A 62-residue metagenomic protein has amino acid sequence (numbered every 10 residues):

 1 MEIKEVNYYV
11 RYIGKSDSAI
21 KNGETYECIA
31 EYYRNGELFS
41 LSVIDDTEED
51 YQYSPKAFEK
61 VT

Functional and structural regions predicted by a protein language model:
I3-P55: Basic/aromatic-rich interaction segments and small domains that mediate binding to polyanionic partners
P55-T62: Structured surface patches comprising rigid loops and adjacent beta-strands/short helices at the edges of well-ordered
